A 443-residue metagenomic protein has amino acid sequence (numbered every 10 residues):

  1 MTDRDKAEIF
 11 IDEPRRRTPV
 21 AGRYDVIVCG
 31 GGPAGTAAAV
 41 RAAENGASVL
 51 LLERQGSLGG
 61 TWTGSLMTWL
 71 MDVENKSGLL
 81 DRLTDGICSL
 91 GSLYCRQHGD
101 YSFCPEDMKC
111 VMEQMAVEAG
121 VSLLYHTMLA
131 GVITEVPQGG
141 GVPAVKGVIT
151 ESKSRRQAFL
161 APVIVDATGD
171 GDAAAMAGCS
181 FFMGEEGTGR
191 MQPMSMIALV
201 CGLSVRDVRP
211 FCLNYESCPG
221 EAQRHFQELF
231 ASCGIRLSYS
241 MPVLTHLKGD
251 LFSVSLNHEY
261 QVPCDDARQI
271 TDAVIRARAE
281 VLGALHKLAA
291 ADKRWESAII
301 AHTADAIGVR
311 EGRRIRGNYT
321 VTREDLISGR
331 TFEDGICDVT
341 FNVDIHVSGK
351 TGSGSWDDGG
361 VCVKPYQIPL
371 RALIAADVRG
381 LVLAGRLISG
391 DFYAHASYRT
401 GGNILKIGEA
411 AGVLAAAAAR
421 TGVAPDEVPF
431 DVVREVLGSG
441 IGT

Functional and structural regions predicted by a protein language model:
T2-A7, R15, R23, R41 (+6 more regions): Conserved N-terminal/central alpha/beta ligand/cofactor-binding core
T2-E8, R16-R17, T61, G140-V142 (+2 more regions): Flavin (FAD/FMN)-binding glycine-rich loop and adjacent Rossmann-like elements that form
V20-G32: Beta1/beta-strand and adjacent pyrophosphate-binding region of the FAD-binding site in flavoprotein oxidoreductases
I27-C29, A38, A43: Membrane-embedded transmembrane-helix bundle of lipid-linked glycan/lipid transferases
G35: N-terminal Rossmann-fold NAD(P) dinucleotide-binding loop
